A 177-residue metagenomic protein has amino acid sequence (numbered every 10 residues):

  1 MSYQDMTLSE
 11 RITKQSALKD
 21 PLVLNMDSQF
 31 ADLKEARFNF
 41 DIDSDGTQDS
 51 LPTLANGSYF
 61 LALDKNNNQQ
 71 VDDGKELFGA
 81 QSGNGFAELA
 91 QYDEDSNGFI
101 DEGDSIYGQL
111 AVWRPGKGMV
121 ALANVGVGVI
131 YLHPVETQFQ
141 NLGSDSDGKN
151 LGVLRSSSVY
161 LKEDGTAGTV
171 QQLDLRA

Functional and structural regions predicted by a protein language model:
M1-A177: Calcium-binding acidic motifs and repeat modules
